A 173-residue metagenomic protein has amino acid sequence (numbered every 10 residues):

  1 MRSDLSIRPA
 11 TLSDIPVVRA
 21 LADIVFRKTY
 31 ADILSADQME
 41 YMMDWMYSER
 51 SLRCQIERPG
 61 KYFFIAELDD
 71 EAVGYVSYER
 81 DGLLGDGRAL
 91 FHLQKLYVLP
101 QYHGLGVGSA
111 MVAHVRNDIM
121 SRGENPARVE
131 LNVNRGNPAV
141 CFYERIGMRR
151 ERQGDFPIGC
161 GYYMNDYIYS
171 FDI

Functional and structural regions predicted by a protein language model:
M1-S3: Basic/polar N-terminal segments that are highly enriched at the extreme N-terminus, encompassing both cleavable
L5, P9-I15, A20-I33, Q38-Q101 (+4 more regions): Acetyl-CoA-dependent GNAT
V73, L105-V107, C160: Short glycine-rich loop/turn motifs that provide flexible caps or phosphate-binding loops at active sites
A89-F91, N125-I173: C-terminal "cap" of GNAT-fold acetyltransferases
K95-A113, N134-C141, R145-I146: Conserved glycine-rich acetyl-CoA-binding loop
L105, R122-P126: Short coil/turn segments at alpha/beta junctions that flank glycine-rich nucleotide-binding fingerprints
